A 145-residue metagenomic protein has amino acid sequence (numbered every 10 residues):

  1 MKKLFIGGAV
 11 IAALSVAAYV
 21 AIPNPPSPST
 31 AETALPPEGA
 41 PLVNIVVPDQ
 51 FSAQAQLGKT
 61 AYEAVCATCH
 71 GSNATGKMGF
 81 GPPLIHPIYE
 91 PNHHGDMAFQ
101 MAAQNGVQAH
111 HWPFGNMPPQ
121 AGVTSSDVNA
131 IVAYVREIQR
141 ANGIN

Functional and structural regions predicted by a protein language model:
M1-L4: Positively charged n-region of N-terminal signal peptides that target proteins for export
G7-Y19: Hydrophobic membrane-insertion alpha-helices, especially the h-region of bacterial N-terminal signal peptides
A18-T30: Hydrophobic single-pass membrane-insertion segments
T30-A61: Electrostatic cytochrome c docking/interface patches
Q54, G95, F99, D127-V128: Stable alpha-helical elements in mature extracytoplasmic
G58, Y62-S72, M117, I131-V135: The canonical Cys-X-X-Cys-His
K59, G71, T75-Q104, P119: Gly/Gly-Pro-rich "capping" loops immediately C-terminal to redox-active cysteine motifs in periplasmic/lumenal
M78-I85, N105-I138, G143-N145: Axial heme c-ligation environment in periplasmic c-type cytochrome domains
